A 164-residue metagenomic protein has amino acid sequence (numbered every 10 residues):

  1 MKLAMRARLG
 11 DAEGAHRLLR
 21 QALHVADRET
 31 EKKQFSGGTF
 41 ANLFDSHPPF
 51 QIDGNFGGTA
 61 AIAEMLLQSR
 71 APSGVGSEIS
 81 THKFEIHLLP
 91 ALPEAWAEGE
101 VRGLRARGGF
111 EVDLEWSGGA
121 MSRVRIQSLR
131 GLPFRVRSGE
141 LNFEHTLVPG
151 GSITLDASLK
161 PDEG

Functional and structural regions predicted by a protein language model:
M1-A12, M65: Alpha-helical support elements that line or immediately flank enzyme active sites and cofactor-binding pockets
E13-E78, H82-D162: Non-catalytic C-terminal accessory modules of carbohydrate-active enzymes
